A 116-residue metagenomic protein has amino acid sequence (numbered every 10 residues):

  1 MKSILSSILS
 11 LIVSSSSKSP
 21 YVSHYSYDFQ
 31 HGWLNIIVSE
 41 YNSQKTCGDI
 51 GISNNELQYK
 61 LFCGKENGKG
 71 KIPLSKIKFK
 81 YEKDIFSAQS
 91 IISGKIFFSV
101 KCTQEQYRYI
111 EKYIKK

Functional and structural regions predicted by a protein language model:
K2-D49: Anionic N-terminal interaction surfaces
S3, S19, I36, N55-E56 (+4 more regions): N-terminal cationic leader/targeting segments used for protein routing and processing
F29, G70-I72, V100: Generic detection of short hydrophobic beta-strand segments and adjacent strand-loop junctions
H31, S43, K65, I92-F97: Glycine-centered tight beta-turn/hairpin loop motif at sheet-sheet or coil-to-beta transitions
G32-V38, I50-G51, L61, F98 (+1 more regions): Extended low-polarity, hydrophobic cluster-rich segments
E40, Q44-F79: Phosphoinositide-binding peripheral membrane targeting modules
K80-K116: Acidic, Ser/Thr- and proline-rich intrinsically disordered linker/docking segments of eukaryotic scaffolds
